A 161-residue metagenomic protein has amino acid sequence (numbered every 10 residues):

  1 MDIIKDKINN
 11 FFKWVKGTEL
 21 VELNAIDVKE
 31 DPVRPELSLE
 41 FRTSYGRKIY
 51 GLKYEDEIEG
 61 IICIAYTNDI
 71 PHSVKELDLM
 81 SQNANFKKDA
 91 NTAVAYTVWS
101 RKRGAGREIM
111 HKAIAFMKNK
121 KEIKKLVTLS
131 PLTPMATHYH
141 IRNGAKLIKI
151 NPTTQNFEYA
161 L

Functional and structural regions predicted by a protein language model:
M1-L23: Conserved N-terminal entry element of GNAT/NAT acetyltransferase domains
L20-L37: Conserved GNAT-fold acetyl-CoA-binding loop/helix
L39-E55, G60, A65-H72: A short helix-loop-beta-strand connector motif used in the catalytic cores of GNAT acetyltransferases and, in some
C63-A93: Conserved acyl-donor/pantetheine-binding loop and adjacent beta-alpha core of acyl/acetyltransferases and related
S100, V127-H138, T153: Conserved beta-strand-loop-alpha-helix junction that forms the acyl-donor binding cleft
S100-K118: Conserved acetyl-CoA-binding loop-helix of GNAT-fold acetyltransferases
I141-N151: Conserved acetyl-CoA-binding loop of GNAT-fold acetyltransferases
T153-L161: C-terminal "cap" of GNAT-fold acetyltransferases
